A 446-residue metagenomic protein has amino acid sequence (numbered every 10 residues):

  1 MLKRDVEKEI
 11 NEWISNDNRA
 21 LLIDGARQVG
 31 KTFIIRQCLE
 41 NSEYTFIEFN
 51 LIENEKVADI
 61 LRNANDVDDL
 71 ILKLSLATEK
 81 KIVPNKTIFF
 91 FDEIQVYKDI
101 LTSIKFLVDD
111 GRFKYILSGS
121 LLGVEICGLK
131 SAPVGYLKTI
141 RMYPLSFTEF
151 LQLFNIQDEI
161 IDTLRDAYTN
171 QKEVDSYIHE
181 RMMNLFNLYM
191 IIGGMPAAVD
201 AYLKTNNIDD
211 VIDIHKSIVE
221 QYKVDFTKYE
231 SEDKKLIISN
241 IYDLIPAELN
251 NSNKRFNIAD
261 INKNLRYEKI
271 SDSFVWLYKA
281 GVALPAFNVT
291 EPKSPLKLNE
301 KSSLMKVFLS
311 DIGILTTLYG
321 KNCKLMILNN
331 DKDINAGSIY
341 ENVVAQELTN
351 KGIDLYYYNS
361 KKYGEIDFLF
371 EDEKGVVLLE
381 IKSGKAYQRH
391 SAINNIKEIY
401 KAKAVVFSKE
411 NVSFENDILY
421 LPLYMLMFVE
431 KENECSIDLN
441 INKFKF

Functional and structural regions predicted by a protein language model:
M1-S15: Pre-Walker A adenine-sensing motif
I23: Hydrophobic anchor at the beta1->P-loop junction of P-loop NTPases
K31: Conserved lysine of the Walker
I34, C38: Hydrophobic positions on the alpha1 helix immediately C-terminal to the Walker A/P-loop
E53-P84: Short glycine-rich substrate-engagement loop in P-loop NTPases that contacts/grips substrate
K114-S120, R141: Structural recognition of the conserved hydrophobic beta-strand(s) that form the central parallel beta-sheet of P-loop
C127-N250: Interdomain motor-coupling "hinge/lid" segment immediately C-terminal to the ATP-binding subdomain of NTP-driven enzymes
D200-I366, F370-E373: Accessory nucleic acid-recognition modules appended to NTPase machines
